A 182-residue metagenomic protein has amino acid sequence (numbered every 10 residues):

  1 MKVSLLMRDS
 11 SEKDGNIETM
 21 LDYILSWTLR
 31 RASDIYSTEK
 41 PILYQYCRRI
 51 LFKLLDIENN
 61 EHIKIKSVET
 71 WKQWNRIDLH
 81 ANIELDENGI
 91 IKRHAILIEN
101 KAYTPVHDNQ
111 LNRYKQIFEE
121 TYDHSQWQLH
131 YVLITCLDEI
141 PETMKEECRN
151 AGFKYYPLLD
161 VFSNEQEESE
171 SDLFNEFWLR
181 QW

Functional and structural regions predicted by a protein language model:
M1-W182: Charged, terminal alpha-helix-loop-beta segments that serve as non-catalytic nucleic-acid engagement and/or assembly
